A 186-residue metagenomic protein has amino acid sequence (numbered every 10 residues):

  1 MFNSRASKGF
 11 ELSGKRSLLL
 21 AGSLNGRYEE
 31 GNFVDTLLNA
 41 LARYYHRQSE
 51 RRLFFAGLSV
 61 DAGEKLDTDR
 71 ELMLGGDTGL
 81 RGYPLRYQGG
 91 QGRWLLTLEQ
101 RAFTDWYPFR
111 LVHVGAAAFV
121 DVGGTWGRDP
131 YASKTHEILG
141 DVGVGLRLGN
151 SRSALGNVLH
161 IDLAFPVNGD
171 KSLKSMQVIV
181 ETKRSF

Functional and structural regions predicted by a protein language model:
M1-R128, S133-T135, G169-F186: C-terminal outer-membrane beta-barrel translocator/porin domains of Gram-negative envelope proteins and their
A132-L146: A short alpha/beta connector and helix-capping loop motif
G143-F186: Short hairpin/turn module used for nucleic-acid contact or packing/dimerization
